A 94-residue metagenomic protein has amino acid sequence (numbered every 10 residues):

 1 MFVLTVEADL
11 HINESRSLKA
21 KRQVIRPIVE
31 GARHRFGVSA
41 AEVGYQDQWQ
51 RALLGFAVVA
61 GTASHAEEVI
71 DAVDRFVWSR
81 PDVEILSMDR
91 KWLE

Functional and structural regions predicted by a protein language model:
M1-S39, V43, F76: N-terminal first-folded block
V6-L10, L54-F56, M88-R90: A structural signal for short, well-ordered beta-strand segments
V24, R35, L53, W92-L93: Small/flexible residues
F36, A52, E84-L86: Residue-level signal for beta-strand positions within conserved beta-sheet cores that form or flank
A41-T62, L93-E94: Short, charge-patterned binding micro-sites
V58-E94: C-terminal structural segments of small proteins and small subunits
